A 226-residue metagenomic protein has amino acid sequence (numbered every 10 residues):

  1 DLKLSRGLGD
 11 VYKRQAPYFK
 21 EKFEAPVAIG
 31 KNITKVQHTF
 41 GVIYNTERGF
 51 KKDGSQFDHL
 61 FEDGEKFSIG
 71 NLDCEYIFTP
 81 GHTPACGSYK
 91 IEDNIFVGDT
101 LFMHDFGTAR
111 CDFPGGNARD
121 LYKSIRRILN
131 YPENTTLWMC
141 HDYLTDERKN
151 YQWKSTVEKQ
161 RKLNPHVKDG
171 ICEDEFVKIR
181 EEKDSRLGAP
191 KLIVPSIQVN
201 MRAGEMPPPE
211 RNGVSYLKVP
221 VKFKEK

Functional and structural regions predicted by a protein language model:
D1-L8, Y12: Single conserved hydrophobic/aromatic residue that forms the stacking wall/gate of nucleotide- or nucleobase-binding
D10, K35-V36, L144-E147: Short, active-site-adjacent cap segments at secondary-structure transitions
R14, G115-G116, I171: Residue-level signal for the nucleotide or nucleotide-sugar donor/cofactor binding architecture
F23, A28-D58, K183: Acidic/polar short surface loop at catalytic or gating sites that assists cofactor/ion binding and chemistry
N32-K35, L101, L163: Short, acidic/turn-prone active-site loops that include or flank metal/cofactor- and phosphate-binding residues
F50-M139, T145, V221-K226: Catalytic core of the metallo-beta-lactamase
K123-T136, C140-K226: Accessory terminal helices/loops
